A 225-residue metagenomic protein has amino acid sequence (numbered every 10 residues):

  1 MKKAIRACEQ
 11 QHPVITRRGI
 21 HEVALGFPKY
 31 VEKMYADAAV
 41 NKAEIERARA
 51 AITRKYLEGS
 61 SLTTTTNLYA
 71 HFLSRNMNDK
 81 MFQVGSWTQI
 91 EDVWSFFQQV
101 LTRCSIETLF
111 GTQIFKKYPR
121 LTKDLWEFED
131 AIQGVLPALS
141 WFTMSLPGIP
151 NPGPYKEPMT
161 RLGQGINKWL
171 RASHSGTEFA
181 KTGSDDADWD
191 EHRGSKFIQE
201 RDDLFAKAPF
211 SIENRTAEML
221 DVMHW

Functional and structural regions predicted by a protein language model:
M1-F72, E129-L136: Cytochrome P450 substrate-recognition site 1
T63-W225: Cytochrome P450 heme-thiolate monooxygenase catalytic core
